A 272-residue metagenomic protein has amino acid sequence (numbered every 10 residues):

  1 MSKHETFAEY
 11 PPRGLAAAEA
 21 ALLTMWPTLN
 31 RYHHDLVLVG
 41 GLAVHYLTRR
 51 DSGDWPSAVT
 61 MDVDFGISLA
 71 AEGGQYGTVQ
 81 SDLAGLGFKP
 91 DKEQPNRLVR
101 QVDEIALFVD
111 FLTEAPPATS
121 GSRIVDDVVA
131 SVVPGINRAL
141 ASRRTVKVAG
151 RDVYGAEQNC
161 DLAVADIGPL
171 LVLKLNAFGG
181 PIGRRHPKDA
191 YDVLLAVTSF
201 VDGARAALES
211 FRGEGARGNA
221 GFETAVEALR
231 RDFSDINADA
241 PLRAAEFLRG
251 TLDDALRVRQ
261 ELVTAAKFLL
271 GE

Functional and structural regions predicted by a protein language model:
M1-E272: Compositionally biased terminal segments of proteins
